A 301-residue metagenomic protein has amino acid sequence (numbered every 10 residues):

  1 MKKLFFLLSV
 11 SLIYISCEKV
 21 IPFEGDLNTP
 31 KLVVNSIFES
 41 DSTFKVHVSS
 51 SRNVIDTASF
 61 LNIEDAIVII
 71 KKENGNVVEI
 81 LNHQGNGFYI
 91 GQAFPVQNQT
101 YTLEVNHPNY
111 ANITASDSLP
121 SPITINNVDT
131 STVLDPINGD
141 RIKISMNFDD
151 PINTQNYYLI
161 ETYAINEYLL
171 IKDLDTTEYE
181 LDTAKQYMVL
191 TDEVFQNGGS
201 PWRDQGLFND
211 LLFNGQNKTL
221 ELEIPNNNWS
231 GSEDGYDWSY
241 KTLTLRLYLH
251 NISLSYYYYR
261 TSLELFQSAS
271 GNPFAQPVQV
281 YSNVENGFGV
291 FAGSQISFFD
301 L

Functional and structural regions predicted by a protein language model:
M1-L4, K19: Positively charged n-region of N-terminal signal peptides that target proteins for export
F5-S9: Sec-dependent signal peptide hydrophobic core
Y14-S16: C-terminal motif of bacterial Sec signal peptides marking the signal peptidase cleavage site
E18-L301: A sequence/structural signal for flexible, mid-protein segments enriched in small/helix-disrupting residues
